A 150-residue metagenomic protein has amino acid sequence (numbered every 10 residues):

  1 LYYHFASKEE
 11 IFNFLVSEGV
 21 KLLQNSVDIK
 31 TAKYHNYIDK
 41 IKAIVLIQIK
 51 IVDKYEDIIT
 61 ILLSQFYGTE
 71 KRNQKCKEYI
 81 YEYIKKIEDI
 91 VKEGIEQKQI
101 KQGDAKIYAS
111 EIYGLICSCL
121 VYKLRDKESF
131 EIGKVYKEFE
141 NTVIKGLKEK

Functional and structural regions predicted by a protein language model:
L1-F5: Short hydrophobic/aromatic patch on the recognition helix
S7-F12: Short amphipathic alpha-helical segment with a characteristic S/N-K-E followed by hydrophobic residues
F14, N25-K54, Y108-I112, G133: Hydrophobic alpha-helical connector segments
K21-D28, K54, K71-Q97, K106-S110 (+3 more regions): Amphipathic alpha-helical packing segments from all-alpha helical-bundle domains
V52-K71, Y122-L124: Amphipathic alpha-helical segments used for helix-helix packing
I116: Cytochrome P450 catalytic-core helices
K145-K150: Generic C-terminal helix-cap and adjacent flexible tail
